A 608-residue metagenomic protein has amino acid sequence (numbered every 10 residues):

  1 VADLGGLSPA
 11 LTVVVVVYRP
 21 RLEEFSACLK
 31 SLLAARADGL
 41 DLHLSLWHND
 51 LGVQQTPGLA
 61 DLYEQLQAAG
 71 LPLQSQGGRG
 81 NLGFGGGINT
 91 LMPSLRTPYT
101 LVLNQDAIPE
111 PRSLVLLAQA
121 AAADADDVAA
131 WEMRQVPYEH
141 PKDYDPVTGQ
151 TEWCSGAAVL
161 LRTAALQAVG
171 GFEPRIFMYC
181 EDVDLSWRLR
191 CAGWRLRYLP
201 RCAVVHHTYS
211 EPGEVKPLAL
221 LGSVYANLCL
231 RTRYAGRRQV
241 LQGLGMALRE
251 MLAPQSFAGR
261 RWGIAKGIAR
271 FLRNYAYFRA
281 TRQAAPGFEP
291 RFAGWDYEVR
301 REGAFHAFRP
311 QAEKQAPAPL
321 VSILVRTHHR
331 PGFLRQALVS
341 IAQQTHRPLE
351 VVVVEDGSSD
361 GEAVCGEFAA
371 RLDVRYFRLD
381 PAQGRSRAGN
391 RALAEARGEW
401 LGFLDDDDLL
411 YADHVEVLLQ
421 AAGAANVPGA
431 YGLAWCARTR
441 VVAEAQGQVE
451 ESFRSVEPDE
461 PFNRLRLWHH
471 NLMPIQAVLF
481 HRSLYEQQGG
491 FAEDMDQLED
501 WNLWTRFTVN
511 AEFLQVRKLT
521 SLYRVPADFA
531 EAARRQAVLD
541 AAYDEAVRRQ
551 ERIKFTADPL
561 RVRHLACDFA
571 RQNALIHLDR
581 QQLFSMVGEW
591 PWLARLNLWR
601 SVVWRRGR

Functional and structural regions predicted by a protein language model:
K30-D41, V339-P348: Short, acidic, metal-binding catalytic loop of nucleotide-sugar glycosyltransferases
L46-L59, E355-V364, P381, D405: A conserved acidic beta->alpha catalytic loop
G77-L95, L379-A396: Glycine-rich, basic loop-to-helix element that forms the pyrophosphate-binding segment of sugar-nucleotide handling
T100, L401: Short aromatic/hydrophobic "clamp" motif used to bind/position activated sugar donors
A107-Y144, D413-V449: Conserved donor NDP-sugar-binding/catalytic core segment of glycosyltransferases
M178-D184, A219, D496-L503: Acidic donor-binding loop at a coil-to-helix junction in glycosyltransferase catalytic cores that engages
V204, E214-Q242, R261-A280, L519 (+2 more regions): Catalytic core of nucleotide-sugar-dependent glycosyltransferases
G222, Q239-K314, Q536-A542, R563-R608: Non-catalytic, C-terminal membrane-associated alpha-helical segments of glycosyltransferases
